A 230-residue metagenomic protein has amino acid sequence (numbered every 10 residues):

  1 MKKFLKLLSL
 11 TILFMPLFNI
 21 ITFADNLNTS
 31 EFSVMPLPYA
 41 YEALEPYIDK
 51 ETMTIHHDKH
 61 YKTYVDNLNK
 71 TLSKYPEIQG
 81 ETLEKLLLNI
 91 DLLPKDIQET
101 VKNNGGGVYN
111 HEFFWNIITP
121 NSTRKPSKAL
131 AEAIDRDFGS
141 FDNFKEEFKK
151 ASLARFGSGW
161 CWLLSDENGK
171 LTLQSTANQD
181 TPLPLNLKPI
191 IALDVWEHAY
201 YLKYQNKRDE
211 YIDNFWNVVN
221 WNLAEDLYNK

Functional and structural regions predicted by a protein language model:
M1-K2, I20-F23: Short linear, low-complexity motifs centered on an aromatic residue
M1-S9: Bacterial N-terminal signal peptides that target proteins for export
L8-N19: Bacterial N-terminal signal peptides
F23-K230: Feature for soluble, non-membrane regions of globular proteins
